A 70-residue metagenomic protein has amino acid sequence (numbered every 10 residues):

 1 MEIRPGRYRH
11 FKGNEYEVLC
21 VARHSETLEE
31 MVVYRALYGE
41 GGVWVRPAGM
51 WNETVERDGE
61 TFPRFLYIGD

Functional and structural regions predicted by a protein language model:
M1-D70: Mixed-charge, low-complexity intrinsically disordered regions
